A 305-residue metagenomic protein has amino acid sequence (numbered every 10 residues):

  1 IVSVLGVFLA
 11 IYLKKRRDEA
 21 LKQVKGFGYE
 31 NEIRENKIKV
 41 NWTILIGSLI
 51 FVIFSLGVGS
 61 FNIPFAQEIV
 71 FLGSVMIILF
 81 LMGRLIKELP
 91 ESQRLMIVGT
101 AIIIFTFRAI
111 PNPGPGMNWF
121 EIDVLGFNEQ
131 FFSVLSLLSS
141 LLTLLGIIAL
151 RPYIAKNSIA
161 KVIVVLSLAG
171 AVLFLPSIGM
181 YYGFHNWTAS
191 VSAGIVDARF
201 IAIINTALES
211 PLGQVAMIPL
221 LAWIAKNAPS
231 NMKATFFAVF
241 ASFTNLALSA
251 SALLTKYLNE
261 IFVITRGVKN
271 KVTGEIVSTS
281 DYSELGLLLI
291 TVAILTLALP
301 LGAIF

Functional and structural regions predicted by a protein language model:
I1, G59-E68, K161-V162, Y257-L295: A membrane-interface helix-boundary motif in multi-pass transporters
I1-P113, F127, A293-F305: Intracellular loop-helix junctions on the cytosolic face of multi-pass helical membrane proteins
I97, E129-Q130, R199, A228-F240: Loop-to-transmembrane helix entry/capping segments in MFS-fold secondary transporters and related SLC/MFSD carriers
F105, T188-P219: Hydrophobic core of transmembrane alpha-helices in multi-pass small-molecule transporters, especially MFS/SLC-type
L145-V165, N259: Helix-to-loop junctions at the C-terminal end of transmembrane segments in multipass secondary transporters
L168-I195: C-terminal ends and interior cores of transmembrane alpha-helices in multi-pass membrane transporters/permeases
V215-P229, T235: Intracellular juxtamembrane helix-capping segments at the cytosolic ends of symmetry-related transmembrane helices
N231-I264: A late C-terminal transmembrane helix in Major Facilitator Superfamily
